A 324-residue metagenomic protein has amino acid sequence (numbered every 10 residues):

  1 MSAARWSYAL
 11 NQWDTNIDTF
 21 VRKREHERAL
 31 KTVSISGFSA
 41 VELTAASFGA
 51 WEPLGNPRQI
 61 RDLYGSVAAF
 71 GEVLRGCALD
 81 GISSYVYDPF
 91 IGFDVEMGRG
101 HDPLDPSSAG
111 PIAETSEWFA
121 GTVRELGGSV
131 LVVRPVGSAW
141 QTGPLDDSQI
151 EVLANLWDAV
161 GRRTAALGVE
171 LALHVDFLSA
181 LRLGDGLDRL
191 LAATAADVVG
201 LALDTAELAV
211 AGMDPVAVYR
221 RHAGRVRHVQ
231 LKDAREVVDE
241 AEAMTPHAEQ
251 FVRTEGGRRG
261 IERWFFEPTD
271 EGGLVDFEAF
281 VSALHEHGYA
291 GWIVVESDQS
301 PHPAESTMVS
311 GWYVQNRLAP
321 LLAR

Functional and structural regions predicted by a protein language model:
M1-G128, S148, D158, G200 (+1 more regions): N-terminal pre-domain/capping segments
A3-Y8, D14, A40-V41, A154-D270: Acidic/histidine-rich catalytic cores of soluble enzymes
Q12-D14, A45-S47, Y87-F90, P135-A139 (+4 more regions): Active-site-proximal loop/turn and secondary-structure-junction residues that shape catalytic pockets, frequently
I60-D62, D105-I112, R253-L274: A short acidic, glycine-rich active-site loop that binds or catalyzes chemistry on phosphate/adenosine moieties
G76, I91-L201, V210: Active-site acidic/histidine proton-transfer and metal-coordination neighborhood in alpha/beta enzyme cores
E271-E286: A short, acidic, amphipathic alpha-helical segment used as a generic capping/interface helix at domain edges
V294-E305: A short, acidic, flexible beta-alpha connecting loop/helix-capping segment that sits on the rim of active
